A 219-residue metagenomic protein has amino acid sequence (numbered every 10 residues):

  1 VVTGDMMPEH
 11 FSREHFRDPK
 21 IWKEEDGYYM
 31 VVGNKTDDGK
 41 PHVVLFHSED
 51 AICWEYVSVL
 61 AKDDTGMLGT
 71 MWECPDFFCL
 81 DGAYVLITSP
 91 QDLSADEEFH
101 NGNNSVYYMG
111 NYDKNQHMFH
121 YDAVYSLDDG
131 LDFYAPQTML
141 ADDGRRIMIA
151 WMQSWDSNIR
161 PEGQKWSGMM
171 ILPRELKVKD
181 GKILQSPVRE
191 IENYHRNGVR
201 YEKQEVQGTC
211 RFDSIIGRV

Functional and structural regions predicted by a protein language model:
V1-K23, E55-D76, Q116-P136, E192-N193: Surface loop/turn signatures of beta-propeller and other carbohydrate-active proteins
K20, D26, G33-V43: Conserved, charged catalytic cores of large soluble enzymes
W22-E24, F78-L80, A141: Structural WD40 beta-propeller signal
G27-M30, A83-L86, G144-M148: Entry beta-strands of beta-propeller and related beta-repeat scaffolds
N34, S89-G102, Q153-K165: Short, conserved, GDST-rich strand-edge loop motifs in beta-rich repeat architectures
G39-V44, S94-M109, I159, L172: Structural motif
L45-A51: Conserved Ser/Thr-centered positions that define the repeating blades of beta-propeller domains
V106-D132, Q137-V219: Beta-rich accessory regions
